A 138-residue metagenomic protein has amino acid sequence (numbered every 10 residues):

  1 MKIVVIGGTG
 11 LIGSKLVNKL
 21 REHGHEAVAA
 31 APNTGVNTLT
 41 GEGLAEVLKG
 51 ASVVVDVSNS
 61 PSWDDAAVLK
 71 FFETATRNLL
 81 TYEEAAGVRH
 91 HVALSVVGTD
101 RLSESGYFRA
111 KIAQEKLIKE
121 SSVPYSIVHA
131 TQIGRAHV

Functional and structural regions predicted by a protein language model:
M1-H25: N-terminal Rossmann NAD(P)H-binding glycine-rich loop of SDR-like oxidoreductase domains
K2, E26, R89-H90, P124: Residues at the starts of beta-strands that form the adenosine-phosphate
I6, A30, V57, H91-V97 (+1 more regions): SDR active-site strand-loop-helix element
K15, I112-A113, T131: Active-site helix adjacent to the Tyr-X3-Lys
R21, E84, K119: Anion (oxyanion) recognition and catalysis
E26-A86, V97-S103: NAD(P)H-binding glycine-rich loop region in Rossmannoid oxidoreductase-like domains and their noncatalytic homologs
T76-L79, A110-S121: Conserved catalytic Lys-bearing alpha helix of Rossmann-like short-chain dehydrogenase/reductases
H90, L94-S95, K116-H137: Conserved beta-loop-beta element that borders a ligand/cofactor-binding pocket
